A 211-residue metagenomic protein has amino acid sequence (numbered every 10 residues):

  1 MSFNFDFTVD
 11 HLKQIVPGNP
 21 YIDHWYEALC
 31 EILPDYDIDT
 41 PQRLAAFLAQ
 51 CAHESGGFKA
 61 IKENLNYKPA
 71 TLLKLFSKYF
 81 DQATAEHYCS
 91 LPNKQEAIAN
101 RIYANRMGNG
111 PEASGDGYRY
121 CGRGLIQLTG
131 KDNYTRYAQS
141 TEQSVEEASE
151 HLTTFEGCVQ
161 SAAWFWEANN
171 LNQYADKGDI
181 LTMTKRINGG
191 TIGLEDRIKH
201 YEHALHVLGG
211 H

Functional and structural regions predicted by a protein language model:
S2-H24, A52-A163: Peptidoglycan-targeting cell-wall enzymes and recognition modules
V9, Y26, C30, L44-L48 (+5 more regions): Extracytoplasmic/secreted envelope proteins and their assembly/folding machinery, especially bacterial periplasmic
I15-I38, Q42-A45: N-terminal carbohydrate-binding/catalytic regions of secreted carbohydrate-active enzymes
D35-Q42, G57, Y79, G209-H211: Metal- and O2-centered redox machinery and metal/ROS homeostasis
D37-F47, A60-N64, N172-T184: Surface-exposed patches in mature extracellular/periplasmic domains of secreted proteins
C51-E54, D176-G193: Acidic helix/loop microenvironments that form the catalytic cleft of cell-wall polysaccharide enzymes
G157-V159, A168-L171: Proteins synthesized as precursors that undergo proteolytic processing into mature forms
G193-H206: Extracellular low-complexity, O-glycosylation-prone Ser/Thr/Pro/Gly-rich "stalks" and linkers flanking catalytic
